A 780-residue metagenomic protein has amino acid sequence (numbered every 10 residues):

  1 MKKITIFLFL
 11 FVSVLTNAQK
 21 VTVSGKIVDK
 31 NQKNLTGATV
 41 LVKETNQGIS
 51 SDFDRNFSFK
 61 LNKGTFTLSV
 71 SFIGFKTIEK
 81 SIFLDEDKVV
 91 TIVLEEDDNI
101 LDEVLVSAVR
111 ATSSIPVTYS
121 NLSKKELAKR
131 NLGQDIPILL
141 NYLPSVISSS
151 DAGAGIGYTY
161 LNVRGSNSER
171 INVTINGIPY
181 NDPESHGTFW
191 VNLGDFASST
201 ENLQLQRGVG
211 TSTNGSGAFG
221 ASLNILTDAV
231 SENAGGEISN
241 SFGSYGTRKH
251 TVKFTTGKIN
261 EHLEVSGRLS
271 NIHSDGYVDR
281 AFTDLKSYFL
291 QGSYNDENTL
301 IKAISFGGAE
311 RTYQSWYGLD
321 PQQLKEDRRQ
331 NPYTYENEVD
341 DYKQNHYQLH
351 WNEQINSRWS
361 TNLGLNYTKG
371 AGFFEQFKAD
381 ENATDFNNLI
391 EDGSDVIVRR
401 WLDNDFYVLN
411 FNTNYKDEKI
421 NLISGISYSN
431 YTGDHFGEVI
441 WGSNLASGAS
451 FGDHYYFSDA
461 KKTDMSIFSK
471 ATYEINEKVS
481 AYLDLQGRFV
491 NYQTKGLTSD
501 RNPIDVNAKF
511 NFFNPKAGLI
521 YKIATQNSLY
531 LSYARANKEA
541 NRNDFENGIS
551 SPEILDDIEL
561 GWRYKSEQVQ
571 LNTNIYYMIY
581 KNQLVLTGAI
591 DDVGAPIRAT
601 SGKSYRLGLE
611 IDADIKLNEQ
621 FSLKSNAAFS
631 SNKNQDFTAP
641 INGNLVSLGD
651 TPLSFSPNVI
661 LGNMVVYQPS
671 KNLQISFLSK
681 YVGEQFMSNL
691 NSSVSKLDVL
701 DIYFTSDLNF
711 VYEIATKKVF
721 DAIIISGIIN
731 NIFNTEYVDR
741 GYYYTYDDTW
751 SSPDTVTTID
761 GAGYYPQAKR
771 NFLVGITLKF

Functional and structural regions predicted by a protein language model:
I4, K581, L623, S631-K633 (+2 more regions): C-terminal beta-signal and adjacent terminal beta-strands/loops of Gram-negative outer-membrane beta-barrel proteins
V28, T39-K43, S71-F75, D85-K129 (+3 more regions): Short, acidic, small-residue-rich periplasmic hinge/interaction motif at the N-terminus of Gram-negative outer-membrane
S58-K60, L161-N162, P179-R207, L226 (+1 more regions): Short acidic/polar hinge/loop motifs at secondary-structure boundaries that mediate gating or recognition
I92, G194-E237: A beta-strand signature from Gram-negative outer-membrane beta-barrel systems, especially the internal plug domain
P137-P179: Extracytoplasmic beta-strand/coil segments of soluble accessory domains associated with Gram-negative outer-membrane
F242-H273, V278-S315, V339-W359, D417 (+1 more regions): Transmembrane beta-barrel wall of Gram-negative outer-membrane proteins
S429, F451, Y455-Y580, K616-N618 (+2 more regions): Structural signature of Gram-negative outer-membrane beta-barrels, strongest in the C-terminal barrel of TonB-dependent
E477, Y577, A599-N691: Gram-negative outer-membrane beta-barrel transporters
